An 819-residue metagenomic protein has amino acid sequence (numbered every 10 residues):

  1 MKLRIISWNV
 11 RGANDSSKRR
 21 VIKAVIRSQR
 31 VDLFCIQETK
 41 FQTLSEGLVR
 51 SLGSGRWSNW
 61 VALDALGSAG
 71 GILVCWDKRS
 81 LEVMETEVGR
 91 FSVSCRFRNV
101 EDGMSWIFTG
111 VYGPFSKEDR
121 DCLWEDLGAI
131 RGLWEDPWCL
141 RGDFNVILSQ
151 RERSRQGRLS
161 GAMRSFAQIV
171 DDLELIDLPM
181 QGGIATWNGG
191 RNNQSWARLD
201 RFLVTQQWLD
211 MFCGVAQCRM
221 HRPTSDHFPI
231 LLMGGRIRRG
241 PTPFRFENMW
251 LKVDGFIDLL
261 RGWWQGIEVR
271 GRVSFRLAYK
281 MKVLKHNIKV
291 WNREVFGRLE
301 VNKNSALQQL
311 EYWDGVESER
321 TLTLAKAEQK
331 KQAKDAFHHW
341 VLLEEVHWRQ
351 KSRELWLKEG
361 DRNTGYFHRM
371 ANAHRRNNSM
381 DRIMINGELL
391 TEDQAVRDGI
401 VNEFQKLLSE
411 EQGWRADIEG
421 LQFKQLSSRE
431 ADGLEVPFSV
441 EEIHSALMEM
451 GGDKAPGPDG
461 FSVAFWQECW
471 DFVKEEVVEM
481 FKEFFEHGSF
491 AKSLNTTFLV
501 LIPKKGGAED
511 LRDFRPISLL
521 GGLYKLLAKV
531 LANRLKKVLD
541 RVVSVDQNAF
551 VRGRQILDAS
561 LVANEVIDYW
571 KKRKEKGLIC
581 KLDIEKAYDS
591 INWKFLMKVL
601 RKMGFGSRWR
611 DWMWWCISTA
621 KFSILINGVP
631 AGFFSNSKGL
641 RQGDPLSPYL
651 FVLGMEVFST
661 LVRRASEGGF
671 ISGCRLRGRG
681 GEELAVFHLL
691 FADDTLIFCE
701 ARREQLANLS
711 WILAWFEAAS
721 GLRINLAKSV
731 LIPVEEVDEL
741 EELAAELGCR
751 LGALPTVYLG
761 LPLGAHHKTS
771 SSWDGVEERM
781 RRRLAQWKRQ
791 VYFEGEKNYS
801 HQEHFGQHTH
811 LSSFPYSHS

Functional and structural regions predicted by a protein language model:
M1-Q329, G360, G387, I671-G673 (+2 more regions): A shared catalytic/ligand-binding motif for oxyanion handling
E85, A371, R397-D398, L421 (+2 more regions): Conserved pre-catalytic core of RNA-dependent polymerases
G89, G142-N145, H227, G457 (+12 more regions): Catalytic palm active-site di-aspartate
D121-R131, I169, A306-L307, E311-Y312 (+13 more regions): Inter-domain linker/hinge segments that demarcate the starts of reverse transcriptase and RNase H-type modules
I147-S160, K586-M603, S637-L640, D694-A718 (+2 more regions): Catalytic palm subdomain of template-directed nucleic-acid polymerases, centered on the conserved carboxylate motif
M180, T186, W196, F296-L407 (+8 more regions): Short, charged alpha-helical motifs in flexible N/C-terminal segments and linkers
G183-A197, C674-R679, I724-L754: Short, conserved micro-motifs composed of acidic
L251-E294, A745-H818: Basic, alpha-helical interaction scaffolds
